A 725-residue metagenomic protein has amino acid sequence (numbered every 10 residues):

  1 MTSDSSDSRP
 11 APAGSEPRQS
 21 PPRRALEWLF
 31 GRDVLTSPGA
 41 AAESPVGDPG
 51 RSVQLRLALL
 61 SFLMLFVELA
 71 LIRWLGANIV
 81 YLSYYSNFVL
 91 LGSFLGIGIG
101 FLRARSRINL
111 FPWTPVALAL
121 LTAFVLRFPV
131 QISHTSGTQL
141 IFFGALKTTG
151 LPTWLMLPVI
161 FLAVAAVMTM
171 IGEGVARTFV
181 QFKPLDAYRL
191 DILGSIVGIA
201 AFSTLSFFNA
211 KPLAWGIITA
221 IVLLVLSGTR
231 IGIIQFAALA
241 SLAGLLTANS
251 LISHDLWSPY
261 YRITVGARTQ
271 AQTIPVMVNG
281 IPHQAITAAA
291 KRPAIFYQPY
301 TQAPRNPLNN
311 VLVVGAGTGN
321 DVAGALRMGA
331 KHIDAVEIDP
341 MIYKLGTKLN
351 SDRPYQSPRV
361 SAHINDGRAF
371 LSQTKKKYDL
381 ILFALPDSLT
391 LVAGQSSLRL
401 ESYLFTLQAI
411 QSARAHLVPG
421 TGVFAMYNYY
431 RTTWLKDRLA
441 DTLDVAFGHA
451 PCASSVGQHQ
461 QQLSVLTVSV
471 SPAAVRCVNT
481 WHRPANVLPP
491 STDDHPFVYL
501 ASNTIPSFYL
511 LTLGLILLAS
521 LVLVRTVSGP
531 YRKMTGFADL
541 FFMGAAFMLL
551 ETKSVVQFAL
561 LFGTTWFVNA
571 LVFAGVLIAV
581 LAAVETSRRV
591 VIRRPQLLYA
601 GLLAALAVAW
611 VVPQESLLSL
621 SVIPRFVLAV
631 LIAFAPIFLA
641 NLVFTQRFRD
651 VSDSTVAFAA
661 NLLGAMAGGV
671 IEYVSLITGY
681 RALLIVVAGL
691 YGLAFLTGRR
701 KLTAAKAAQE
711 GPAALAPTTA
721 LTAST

Functional and structural regions predicted by a protein language model:
M1-P10: N-terminal acidic, proline/glycine-rich, low-complexity intrinsically disordered segments
D4, P21-T725: Alpha-helical transmembrane segments of multi-pass membrane proteins
R9-S20: N-terminal intrinsically disordered, low-complexity tails
